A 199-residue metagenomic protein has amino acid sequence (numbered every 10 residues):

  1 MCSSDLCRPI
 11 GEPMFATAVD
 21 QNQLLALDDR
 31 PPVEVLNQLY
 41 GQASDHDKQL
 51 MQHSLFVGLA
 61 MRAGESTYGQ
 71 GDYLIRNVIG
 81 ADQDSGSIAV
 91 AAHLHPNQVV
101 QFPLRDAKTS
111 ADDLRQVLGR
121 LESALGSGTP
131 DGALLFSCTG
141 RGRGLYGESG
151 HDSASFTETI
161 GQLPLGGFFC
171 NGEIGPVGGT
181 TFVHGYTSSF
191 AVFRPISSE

Functional and structural regions predicted by a protein language model:
M1-A133, C138-Y146, G150-L163, F168-E199: Small-residue-enriched flexible segments
